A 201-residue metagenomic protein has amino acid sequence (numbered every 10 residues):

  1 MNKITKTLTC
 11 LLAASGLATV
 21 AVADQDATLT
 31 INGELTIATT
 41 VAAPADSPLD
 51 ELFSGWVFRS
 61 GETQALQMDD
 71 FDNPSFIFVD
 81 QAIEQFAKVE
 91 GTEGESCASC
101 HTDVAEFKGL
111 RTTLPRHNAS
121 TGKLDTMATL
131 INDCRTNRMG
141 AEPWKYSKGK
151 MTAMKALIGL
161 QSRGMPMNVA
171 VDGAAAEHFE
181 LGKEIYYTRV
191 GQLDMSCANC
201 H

Functional and structural regions predicted by a protein language model:
T5-T7, A14-F78, P115-K183: Post-cleavage N-terminal segment of exported redox proteins
C10, A14-G16, E90, V190: Generic structural signal for beta-strand residues in well-ordered domains
M68-V89, E95-E106, T112, D125-L130: The feature marks the first
F86-E90, H101-V104, C134-E142, I158-M165 (+2 more regions): Sec/Tat-exported extracytoplasmic proteins
G94-E95, G109, P143, M167: Short, solvent-exposed secondary-structure capping/transition elements
G94-V104, M154, G182, Q192-H201: The canonical Cys-X-X-Cys-His
